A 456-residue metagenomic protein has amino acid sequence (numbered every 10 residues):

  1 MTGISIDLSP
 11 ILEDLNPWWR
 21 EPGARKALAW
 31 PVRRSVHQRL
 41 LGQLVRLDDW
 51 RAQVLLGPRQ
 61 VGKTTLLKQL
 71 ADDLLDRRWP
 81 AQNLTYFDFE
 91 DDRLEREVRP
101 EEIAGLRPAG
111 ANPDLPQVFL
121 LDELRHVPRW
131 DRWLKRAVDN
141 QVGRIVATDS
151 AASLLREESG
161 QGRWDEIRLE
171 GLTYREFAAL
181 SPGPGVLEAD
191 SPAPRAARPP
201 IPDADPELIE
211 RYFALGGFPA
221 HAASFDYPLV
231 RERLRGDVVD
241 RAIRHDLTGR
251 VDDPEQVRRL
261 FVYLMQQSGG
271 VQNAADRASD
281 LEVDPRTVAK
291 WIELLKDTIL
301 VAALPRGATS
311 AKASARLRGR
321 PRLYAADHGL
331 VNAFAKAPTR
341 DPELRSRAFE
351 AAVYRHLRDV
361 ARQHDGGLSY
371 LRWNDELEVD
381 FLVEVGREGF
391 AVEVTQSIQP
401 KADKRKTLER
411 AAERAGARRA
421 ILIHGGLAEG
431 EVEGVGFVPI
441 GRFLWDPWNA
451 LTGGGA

Functional and structural regions predicted by a protein language model:
M1-W50, A456: A short, basic N-terminal segment
T2-S5, S150, R156-Q266: Interdomain motor-coupling "hinge/lid" segment immediately C-terminal to the ATP-binding subdomain of NTP-driven enzymes
T2-S9, A223-R387: Accessory nucleic acid-recognition modules appended to NTPase machines
L55: Hydrophobic anchor at the beta1->P-loop junction of P-loop NTPases
K63: Conserved lysine of the Walker
L66: Hydrophobic positions on the alpha1 helix immediately C-terminal to the Walker A/P-loop
T85-D114: Short glycine-rich substrate-engagement loop in P-loop NTPases that contacts/grips substrate
A111-W130: Conserved P-loop NTPase "ATPase switch" module shared by AAA+ and STAND
